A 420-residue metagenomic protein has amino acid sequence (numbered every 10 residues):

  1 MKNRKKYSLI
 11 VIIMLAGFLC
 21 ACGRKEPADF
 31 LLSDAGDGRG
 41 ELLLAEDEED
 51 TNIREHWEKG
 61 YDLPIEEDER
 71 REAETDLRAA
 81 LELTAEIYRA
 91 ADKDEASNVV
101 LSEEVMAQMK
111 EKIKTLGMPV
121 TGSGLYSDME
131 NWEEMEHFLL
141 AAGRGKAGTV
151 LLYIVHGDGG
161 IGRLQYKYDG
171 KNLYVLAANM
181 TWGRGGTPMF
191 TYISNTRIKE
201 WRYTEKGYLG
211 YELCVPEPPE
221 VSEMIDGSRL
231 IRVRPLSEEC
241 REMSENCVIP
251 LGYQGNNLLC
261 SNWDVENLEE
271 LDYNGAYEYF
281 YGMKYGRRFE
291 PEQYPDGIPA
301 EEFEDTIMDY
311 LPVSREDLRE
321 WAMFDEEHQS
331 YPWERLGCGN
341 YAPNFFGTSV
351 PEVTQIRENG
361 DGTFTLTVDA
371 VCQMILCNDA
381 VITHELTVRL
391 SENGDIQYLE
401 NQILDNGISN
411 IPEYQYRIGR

Functional and structural regions predicted by a protein language model:
K2-I10: Bacterial N-terminal signal peptides that target proteins for export
F18-A21: C-terminal motif of bacterial Sec signal peptides marking the signal peptidase cleavage site
G23-K25: Bacterial signal peptide processing site
A28-R420: Mature, Sec-exported extracytoplasmic domains of Gram-positive
